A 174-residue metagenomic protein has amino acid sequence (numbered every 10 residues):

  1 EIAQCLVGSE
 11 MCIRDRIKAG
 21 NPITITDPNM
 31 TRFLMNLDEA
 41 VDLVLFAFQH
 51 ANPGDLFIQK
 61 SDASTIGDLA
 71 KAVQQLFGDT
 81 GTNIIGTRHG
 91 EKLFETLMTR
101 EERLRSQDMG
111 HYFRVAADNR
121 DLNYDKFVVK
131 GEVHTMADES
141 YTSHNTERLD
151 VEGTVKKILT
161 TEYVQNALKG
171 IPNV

Functional and structural regions predicted by a protein language model:
E1-G8, I13: Single conserved hydrophobic/aromatic residue that forms the stacking wall/gate of nucleotide- or nucleobase-binding
S9-E10, L34-V41, A63-A70, F94: Amphipathic alpha-helical transducer elements in NTP-driven molecular machines
D15-M35, E39, L43-D62: A conserved pocket-lining segment of Rossmann-fold NAD(P)-dependent short-chain dehydrogenase/reductase
A47-R114, D121, V155-K169: Mid/C-terminal beta-alpha module of Rossmann-like enzyme folds, strongest in SDR-family dehydrogenases/epimerases
D108-T161: Glycine-rich phosphate/pyrophosphate-binding loop and adjacent beta-alpha nucleotide/cofactor-binding cores
